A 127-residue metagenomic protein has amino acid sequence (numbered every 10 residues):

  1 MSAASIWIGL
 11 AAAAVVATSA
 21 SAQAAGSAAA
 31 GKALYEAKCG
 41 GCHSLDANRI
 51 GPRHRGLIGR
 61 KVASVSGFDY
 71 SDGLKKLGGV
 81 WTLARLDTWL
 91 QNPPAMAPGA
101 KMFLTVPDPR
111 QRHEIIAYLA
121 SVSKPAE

Functional and structural regions predicted by a protein language model:
M1-A3: N-terminal secretory signal peptides that target proteins for export/translocation
S5-I8, A13-A22: C-terminal segment of classical bacterial N-terminal signal peptides
T18-Y35, A126-E127: Electrostatic cytochrome c docking/interface patches
A28, K32, S44, N48-L83 (+1 more regions): Gly/Gly-Pro-rich "capping" loops immediately C-terminal to redox-active cysteine motifs in periplasmic/lumenal
Y35-L45, I115: The canonical Cys-X-X-Cys-His
C39, R49-G51, A97-G99: Short secondary-structure junction motifs
T82-E127: C-terminal capping alpha-helices of c-type cytochrome domains
